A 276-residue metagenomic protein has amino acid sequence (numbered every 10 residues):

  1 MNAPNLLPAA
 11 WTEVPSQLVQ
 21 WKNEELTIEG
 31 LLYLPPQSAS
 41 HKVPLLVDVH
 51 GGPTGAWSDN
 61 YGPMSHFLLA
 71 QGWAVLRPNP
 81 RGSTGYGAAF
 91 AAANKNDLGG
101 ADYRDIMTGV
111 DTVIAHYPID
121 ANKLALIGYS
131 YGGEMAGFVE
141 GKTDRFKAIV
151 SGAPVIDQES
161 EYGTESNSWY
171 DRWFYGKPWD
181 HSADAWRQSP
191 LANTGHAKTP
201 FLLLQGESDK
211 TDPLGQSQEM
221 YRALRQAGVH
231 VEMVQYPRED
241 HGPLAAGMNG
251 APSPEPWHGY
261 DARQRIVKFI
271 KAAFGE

Functional and structural regions predicted by a protein language model:
N2-N122, Y129-S130, E161-S168, G247 (+1 more regions): Cap/lid segment of the alpha/beta-hydrolase catalytic domain
P80-E276: Active-site-proximal cap/loop segments of hydrolase catalytic domains
